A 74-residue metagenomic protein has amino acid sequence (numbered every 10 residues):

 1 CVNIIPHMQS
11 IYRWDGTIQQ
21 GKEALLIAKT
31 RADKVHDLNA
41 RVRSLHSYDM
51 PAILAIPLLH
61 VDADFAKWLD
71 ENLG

Functional and structural regions predicted by a protein language model:
C1-G74: Positively charged, small/polar-rich N-terminal and surface patches that mediate targeting and assembly and bind
